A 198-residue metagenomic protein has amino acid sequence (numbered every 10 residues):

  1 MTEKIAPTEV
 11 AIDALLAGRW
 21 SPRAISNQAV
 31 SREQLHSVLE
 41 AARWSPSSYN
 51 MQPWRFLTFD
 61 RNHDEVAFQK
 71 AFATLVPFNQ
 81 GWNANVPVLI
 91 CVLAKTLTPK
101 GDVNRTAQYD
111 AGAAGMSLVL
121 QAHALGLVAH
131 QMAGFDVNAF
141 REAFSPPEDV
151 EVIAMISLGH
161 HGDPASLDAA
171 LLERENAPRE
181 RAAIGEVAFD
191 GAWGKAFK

Functional and structural regions predicted by a protein language model:
M1-K198: Acidic, surface-exposed loops and disordered segments
